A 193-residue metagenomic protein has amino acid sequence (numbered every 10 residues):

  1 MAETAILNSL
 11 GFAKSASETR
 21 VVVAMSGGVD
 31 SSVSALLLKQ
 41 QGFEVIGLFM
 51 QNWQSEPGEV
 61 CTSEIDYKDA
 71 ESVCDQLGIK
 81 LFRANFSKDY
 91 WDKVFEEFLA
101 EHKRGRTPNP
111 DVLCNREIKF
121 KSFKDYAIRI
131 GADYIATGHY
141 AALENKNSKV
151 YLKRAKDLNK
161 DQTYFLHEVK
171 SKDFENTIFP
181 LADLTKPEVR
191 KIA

Functional and structural regions predicted by a protein language model:
A2-E168, I178, K186-V189: ATP-dependent adenylation/nucleotidyltransferase module used to activate substrates
E175: Short, glycine-/aromatic-enriched active-site segment of Class I SAM-dependent methyltransferases
A193: Rossmann-like dinucleotide/flavin-binding elements
